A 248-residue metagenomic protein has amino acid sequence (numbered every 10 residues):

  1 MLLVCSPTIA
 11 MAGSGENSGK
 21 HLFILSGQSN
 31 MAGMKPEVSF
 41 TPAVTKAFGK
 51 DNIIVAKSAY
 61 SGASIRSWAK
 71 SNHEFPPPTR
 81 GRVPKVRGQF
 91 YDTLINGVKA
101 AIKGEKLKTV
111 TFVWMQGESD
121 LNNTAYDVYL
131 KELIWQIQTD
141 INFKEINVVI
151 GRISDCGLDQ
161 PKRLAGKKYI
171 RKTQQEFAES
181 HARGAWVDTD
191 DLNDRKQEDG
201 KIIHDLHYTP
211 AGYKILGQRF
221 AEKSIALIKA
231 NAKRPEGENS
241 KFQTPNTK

Functional and structural regions predicted by a protein language model:
M1-T8: Bacterial N-terminal signal peptides
I9-A10, N246: N-terminal twin-arginine translocation
G13-G237: Cell-envelope and extracellular/periplasmic
E238-K248: Short, basic, low-complexity termini and linkers enriched in Ser/Thr/Gly/Pro that act as targeting/leader peptides
